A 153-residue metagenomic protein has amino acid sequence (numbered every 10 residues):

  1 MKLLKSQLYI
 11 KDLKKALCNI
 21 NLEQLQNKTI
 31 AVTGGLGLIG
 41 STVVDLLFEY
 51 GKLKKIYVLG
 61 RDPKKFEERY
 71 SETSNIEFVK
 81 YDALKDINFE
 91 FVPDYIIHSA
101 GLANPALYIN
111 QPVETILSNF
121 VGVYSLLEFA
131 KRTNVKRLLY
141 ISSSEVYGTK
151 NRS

Functional and structural regions predicted by a protein language model:
M1-I30: Non-catalytic terminal and boundary segments that flank Rossmann-like NAD(P)-dependent oxidoreductase
T29-E49: N-terminal Rossmann NAD(P)H-binding glycine-rich loop of SDR-like oxidoreductase domains
K52-F66: Conserved glycine-rich Rossmann-like NAD(P)H-binding loop of the short-chain dehydrogenase/reductase
R61, V79-D82: Cofactor-binding loops of NAD(P)H-dependent oxidoreductases, dominated by short-chain dehydrogenase/reductases
K65-N75: Short, conserved SAM-binding/catalytic segment of Class I S-adenosyl-L-methionine-dependent methyltransferases
Y81-S118: NAD(P)H-binding glycine-rich loop region in Rossmannoid oxidoreductase-like domains and their noncatalytic homologs
H98, L117, Y124-S153: Conserved Rossmann-fold NAD(P)-dependent oxidoreductase catalytic core, especially the SDR/UDP-sugar
